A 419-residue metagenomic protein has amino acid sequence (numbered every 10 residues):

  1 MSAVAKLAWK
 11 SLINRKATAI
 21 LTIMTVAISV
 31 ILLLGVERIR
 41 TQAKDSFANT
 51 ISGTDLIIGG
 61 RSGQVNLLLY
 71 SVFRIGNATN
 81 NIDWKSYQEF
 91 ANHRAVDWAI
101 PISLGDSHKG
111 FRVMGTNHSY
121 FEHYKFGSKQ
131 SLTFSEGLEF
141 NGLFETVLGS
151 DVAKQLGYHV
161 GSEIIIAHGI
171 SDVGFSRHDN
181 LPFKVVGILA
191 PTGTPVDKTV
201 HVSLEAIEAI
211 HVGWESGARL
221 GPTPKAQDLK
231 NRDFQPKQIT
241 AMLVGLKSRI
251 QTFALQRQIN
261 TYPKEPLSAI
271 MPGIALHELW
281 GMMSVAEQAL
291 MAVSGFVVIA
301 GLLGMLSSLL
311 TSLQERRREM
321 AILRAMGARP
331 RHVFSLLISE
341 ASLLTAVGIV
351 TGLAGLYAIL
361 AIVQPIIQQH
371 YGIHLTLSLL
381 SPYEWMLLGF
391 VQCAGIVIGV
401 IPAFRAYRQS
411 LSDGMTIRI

Functional and structural regions predicted by a protein language model:
M1-L34, D45, L267, R329 (+2 more regions): N-terminal Sec/SRP start-transfer signal
G35-E122, E139-G142, N231, I259 (+1 more regions): Hydrophobic, regular-secondary-structure patches
I39, A43, F47, M282 (+3 more regions): Juxtamembrane alpha-helical signal-transduction segment immediately C-terminal to a transmembrane helix
S107-H118, G127-R219: Hydrophobic secondary-structure segments that place a key small or acidic residue at a functional site
R177-K184, I188-E287: Mechanotransmission and gating elements of multispan inner-membrane complexes involved in transport and envelope
G295-L303, L310-S312, R317-Q364, M386 (+2 more regions): Transmembrane alpha-helical interface segments in multi-pass membrane proteins
V350-F390, V400-D413: Short helix-loop junctions at transmembrane helix boundaries
